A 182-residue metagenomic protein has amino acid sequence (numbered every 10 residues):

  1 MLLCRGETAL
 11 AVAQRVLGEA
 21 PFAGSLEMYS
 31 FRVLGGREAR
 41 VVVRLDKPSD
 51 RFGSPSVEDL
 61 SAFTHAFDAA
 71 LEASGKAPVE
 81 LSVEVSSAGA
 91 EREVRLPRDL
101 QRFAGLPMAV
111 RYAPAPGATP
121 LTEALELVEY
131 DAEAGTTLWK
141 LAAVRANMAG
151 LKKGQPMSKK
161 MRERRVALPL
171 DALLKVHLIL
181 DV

Functional and structural regions predicted by a protein language model:
M1-V182: Short Lys/Arg-rich amphipathic alpha-helical segments
